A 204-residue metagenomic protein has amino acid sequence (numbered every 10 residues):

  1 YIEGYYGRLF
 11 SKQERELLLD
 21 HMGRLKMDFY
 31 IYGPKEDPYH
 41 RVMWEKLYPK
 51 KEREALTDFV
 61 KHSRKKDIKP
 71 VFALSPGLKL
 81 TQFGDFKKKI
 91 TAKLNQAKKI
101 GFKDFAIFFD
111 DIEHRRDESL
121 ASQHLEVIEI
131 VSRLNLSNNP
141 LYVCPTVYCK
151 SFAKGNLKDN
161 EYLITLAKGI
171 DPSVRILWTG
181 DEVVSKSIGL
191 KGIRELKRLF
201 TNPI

Functional and structural regions predicted by a protein language model:
Y1-K93, K99-K103, L136-S137: Feature activates predominantly on carbohydrate-active enzymes
G4-Y5, I112-I204: Catalytic-core regions of glycoside hydrolase
M22, A97, I107, V131 (+1 more regions): Conserved, mostly hydrophobic/aromatic
L25-D28, E54-D58, Q96-A97, V131 (+2 more regions): Glycine-rich loops and low-complexity Gly/Arg-rich segments that provide flexible linkers or classic glycine-based
Y32-G33, A73, F108-D110, C144 (+1 more regions): Generic beta-strand/beta-sheet core signal
